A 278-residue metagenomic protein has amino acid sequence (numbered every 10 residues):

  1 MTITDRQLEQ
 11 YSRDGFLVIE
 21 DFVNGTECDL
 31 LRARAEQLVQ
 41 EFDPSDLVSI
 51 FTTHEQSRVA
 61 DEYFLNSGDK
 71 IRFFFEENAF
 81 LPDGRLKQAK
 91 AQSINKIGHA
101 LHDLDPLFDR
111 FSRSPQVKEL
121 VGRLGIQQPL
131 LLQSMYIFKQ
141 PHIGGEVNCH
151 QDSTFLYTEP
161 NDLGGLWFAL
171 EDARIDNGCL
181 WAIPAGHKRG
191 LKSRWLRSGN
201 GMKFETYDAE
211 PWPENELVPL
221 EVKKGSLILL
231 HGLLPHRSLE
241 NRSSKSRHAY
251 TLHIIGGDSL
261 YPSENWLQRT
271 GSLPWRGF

Functional and structural regions predicted by a protein language model:
T2-R13, E20-E146, W275-R276: Non-heme Fe(II)-dependent double-stranded beta-helix
Q10, P219-E221: Residue-level "contact hotspot" at macromolecular interaction interfaces
N24, A169-E171, I255: Solvent-exposed residues in well-ordered beta-strands and their adjoining turns, especially edge/terminal strands
G25, F155, H236: Glycine-rich nucleotide phosphate-binding loop and flanking beta-alpha elements of Rossmann-like dinucleotide-binding
E41-I50, R58-V59, N66-K70, C179-A182 (+3 more regions): Non-heme Fe(II)/2-oxoglutarate
L104, K118-G122, L130, I143-P219 (+1 more regions): Catalytic core of non-heme Fe(II) oxygenases with the double-stranded beta-helix
S114, S153, G232: Hydrophobic small-molecule pocket/channel-lining residues, especially in calycin-type beta-barrels
S134-Y136, L166-F168, Y250-I254: A structural signal for short, well-ordered beta-strand segments
